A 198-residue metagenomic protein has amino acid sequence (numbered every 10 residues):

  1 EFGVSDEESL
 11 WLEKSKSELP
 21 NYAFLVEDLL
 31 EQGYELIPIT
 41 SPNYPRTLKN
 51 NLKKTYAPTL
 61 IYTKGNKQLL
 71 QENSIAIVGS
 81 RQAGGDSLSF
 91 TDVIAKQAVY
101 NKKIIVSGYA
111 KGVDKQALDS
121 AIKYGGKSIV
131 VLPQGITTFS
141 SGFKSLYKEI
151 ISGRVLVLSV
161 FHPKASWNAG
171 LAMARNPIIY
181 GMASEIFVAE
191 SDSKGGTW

Functional and structural regions predicted by a protein language model:
E1-N43: Short, small/acidic-rich helices and loops at N termini and domain boundaries of DNA replication/processing enzymes
E31-Q32, I39-W198: Glycine-biased, small-residue-rich flexible motifs in mid-sequence functional cores and linkers
